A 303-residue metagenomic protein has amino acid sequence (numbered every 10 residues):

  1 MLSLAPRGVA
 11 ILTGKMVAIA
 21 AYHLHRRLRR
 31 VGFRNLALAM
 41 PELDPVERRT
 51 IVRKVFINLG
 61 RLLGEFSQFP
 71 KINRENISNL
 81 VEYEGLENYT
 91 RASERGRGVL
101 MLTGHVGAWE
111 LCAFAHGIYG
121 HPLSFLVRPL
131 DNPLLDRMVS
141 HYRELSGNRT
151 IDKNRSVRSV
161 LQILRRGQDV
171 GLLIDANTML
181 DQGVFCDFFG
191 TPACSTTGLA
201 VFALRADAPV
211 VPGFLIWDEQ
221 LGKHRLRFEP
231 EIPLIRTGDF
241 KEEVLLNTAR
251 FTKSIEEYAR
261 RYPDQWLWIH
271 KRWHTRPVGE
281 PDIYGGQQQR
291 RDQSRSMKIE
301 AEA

Functional and structural regions predicted by a protein language model:
M1-T103, D136-H141, G147, D218 (+1 more regions): Membrane-anchoring hydrophobic helices of lipid-metabolizing enzymes
R30, N132-P133, P192-T196: Active-site metal-coordination segments of metallo-dependent hydrolases
R49-R53, S93, I118, N154-A303: Non-catalytic C-terminal accessory region of glycerolipid acyltransferases and related lyso-lipid remodeling enzymes
R61, E94-N154, R166, N177-D187 (+1 more regions): Catalytic core of membrane glycerolipid acyltransferases/transacylases, capturing the structured, soluble-facing
N76-V81, R128, L145-I151, F188-G190 (+2 more regions): Short, flexible loop segments at the rims of nucleotide/cofactor-binding pockets, characterized by
Y89-T90, A113, V139-S140, V160-L161 (+1 more regions): Short amphipathic alpha-helical segments and helix-helix/interface helices
